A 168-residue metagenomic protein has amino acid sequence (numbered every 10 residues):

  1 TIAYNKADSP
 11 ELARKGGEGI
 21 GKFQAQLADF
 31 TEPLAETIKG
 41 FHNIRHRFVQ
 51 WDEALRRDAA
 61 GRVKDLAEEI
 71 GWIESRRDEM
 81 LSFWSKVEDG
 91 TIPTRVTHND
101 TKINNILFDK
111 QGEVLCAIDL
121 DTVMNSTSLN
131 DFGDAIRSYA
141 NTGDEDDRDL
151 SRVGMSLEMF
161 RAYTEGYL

Functional and structural regions predicted by a protein language model:
I2-E18, K22, D29-H98, I103-E113: ATP-dependent phospho-/nucleotidyl transfer catalytic cores
I2-N5, A117-I118, E145-L150: Glycine- and acidic
A7-K15, M124-T127, R152-M155: Short alpha-helix boundary/capping segments
Q24-T31, A140, L168: Protein kinase-like catalytic domain
N104-D144: Catalytic activation segment of kinase domains across protein kinase-like and atypical kinase folds
L129-L168: Active-site activation/catalytic loop segments of kinase-like enzymes and analogous catalytic loops in related
